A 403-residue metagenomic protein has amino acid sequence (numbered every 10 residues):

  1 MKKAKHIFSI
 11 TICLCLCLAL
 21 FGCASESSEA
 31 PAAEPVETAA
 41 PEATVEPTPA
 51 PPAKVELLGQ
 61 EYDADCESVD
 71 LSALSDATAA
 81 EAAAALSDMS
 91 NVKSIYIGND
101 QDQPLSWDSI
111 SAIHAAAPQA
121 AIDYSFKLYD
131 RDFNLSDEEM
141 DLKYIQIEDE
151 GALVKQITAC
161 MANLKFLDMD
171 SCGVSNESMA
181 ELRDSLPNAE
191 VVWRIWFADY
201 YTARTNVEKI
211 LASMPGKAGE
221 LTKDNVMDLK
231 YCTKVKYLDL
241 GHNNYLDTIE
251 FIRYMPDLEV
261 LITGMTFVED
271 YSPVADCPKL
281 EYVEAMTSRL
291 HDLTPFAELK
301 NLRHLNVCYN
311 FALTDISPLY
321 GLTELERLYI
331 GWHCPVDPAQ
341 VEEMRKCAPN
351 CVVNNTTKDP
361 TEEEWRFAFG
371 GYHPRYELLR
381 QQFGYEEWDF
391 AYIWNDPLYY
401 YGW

Functional and structural regions predicted by a protein language model:
M1-T11: Bacterial N-terminal signal peptides that target proteins for export
A19-G22: C-terminal motif of bacterial Sec signal peptides marking the signal peptidase cleavage site
A24-E26: Bacterial signal peptide processing site
E34-A73: N-terminal low-complexity, Pro/Thr/Ser-rich intrinsically disordered segments that act as propeptides or flexible
A64-E81, N91-D108, A115-N176, D184-D228 (+7 more regions): Concave beta-strand-loop units of leucine-rich repeat
A82-L86: Histidine-anchored nucleotide/phosphate-binding helix
